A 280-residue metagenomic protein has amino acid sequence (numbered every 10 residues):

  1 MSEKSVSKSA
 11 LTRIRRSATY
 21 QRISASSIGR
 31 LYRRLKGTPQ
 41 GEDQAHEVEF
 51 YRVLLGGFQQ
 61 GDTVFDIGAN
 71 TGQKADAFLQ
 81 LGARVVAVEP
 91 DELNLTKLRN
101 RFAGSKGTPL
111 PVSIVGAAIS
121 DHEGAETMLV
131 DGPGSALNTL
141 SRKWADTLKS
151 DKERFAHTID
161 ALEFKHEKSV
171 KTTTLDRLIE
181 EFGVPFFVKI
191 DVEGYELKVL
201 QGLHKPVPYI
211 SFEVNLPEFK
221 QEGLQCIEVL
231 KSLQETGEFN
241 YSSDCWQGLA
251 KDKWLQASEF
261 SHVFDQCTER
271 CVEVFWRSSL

Functional and structural regions predicted by a protein language model:
M1-L280: Phosphate/nucleotide-binding beta-alpha loop and adjacent structural elements of enzyme active sites
